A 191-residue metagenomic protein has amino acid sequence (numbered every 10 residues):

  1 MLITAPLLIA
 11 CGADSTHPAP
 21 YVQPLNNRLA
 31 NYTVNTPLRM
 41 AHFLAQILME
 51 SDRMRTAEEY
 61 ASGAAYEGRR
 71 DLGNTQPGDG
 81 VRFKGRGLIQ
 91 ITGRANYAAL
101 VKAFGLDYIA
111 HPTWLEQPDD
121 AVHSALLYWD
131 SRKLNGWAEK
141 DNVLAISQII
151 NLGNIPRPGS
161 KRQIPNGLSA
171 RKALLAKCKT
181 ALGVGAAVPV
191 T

Functional and structural regions predicted by a protein language model:
L2-P20, P24, F43-Y128: Peptidoglycan-targeting cell-wall enzymes and recognition modules
P24-A30: Amphipathic, Lys/Arg- and hydrophobic-enriched alpha-helical face
N26, L44-I47, A125-L126, S147 (+2 more regions): Non-transmembrane alpha-helical segments in soluble domains of secreted/periplasmic/extracellular proteins
N31-F43, T56-Y60, N135-S147, V190: Surface-exposed patches in mature extracellular/periplasmic domains of secreted proteins
I47-E50, A138-Q163: Acidic helix/loop microenvironments that form the catalytic cleft of cell-wall polysaccharide enzymes
E50-M54, A95, R132-K133, N154 (+2 more regions): A generic secondary-structure signal for well-formed alpha-helical elements
D130-N135, I150: Extended serine/threonine-enriched, polar tracts that run as long, contiguous segments within proteins
G153, R157-T191: Low-complexity, Gly/Ser/Thr/Pro-rich intrinsically disordered linker/tail segments
